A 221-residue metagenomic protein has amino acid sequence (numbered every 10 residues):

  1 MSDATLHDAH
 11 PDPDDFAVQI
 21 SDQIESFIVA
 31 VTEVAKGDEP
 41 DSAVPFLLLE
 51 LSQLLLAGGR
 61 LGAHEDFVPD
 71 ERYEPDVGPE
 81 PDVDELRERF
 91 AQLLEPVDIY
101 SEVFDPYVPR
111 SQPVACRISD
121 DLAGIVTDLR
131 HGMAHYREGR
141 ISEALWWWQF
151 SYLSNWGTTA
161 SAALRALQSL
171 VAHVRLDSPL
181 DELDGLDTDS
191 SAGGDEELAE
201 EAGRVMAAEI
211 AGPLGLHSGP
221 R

Functional and structural regions predicted by a protein language model:
S2-A4, P113-C116, D128-R221: Acidic, proline/glycine-rich low-complexity IDRs
S2-I24: Extended, helix-rich scaffolding/adaptor regions
D12-F16, P113-I118: A ubiquitous short alpha-helical element
V18-G78: N-terminal interaction modules that seed assembly of large macromolecular complexes
Q19-S26, A30, F46-A57, E85 (+8 more regions): Charged, amphipathic alpha-helical oligomerization/scaffolding segments
P40-A43, P79, I118, I141-L145: Residue-level recognition of alpha-helical structural elements
A63-P106: Heme-based O2/NO sensor domains and their adjacent alpha-helical segments, primarily globin folds but also including
S101-P113, E138: Short, charged/polar, low-complexity loop and linker segments that flank or interrupt alpha-helical bundles
